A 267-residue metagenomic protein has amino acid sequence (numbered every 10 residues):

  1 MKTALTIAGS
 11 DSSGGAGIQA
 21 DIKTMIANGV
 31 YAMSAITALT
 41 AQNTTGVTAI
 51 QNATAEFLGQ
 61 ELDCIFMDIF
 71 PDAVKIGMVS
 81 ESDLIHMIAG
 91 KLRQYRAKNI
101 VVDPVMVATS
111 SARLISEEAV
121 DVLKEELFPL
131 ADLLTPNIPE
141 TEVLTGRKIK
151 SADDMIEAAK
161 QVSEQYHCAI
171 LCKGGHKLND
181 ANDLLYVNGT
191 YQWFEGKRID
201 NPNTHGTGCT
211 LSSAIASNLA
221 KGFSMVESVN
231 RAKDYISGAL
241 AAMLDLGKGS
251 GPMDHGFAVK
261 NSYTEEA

Functional and structural regions predicted by a protein language model:
T3-T6, I26-T109: Conserved N-terminal subdomain of the carbohydrate kinase-like
I7-S13, Y191-H205: Short pre-catalytic strand/loop immediately N-terminal to key active-site residues, enriched for Gly-Thr
G14-V30: N-terminal basic/disordered segments at the start of proteins
Q19, E142-V143, N201-M225: Short, small-residue alpha-helix embedded
G29-M33, Q192, N218-A232: Phosphate-handling active-site elements
A49-N52, V226-A267: Charged C-terminal helix
H86-Y95, C168, N182, T190 (+1 more regions): Nucleotide and nucleotide-moiety/phosphate-recognizing core
E117-Y191: Conserved phosphate/ATP/ADP-binding segment of small-molecule kinases
